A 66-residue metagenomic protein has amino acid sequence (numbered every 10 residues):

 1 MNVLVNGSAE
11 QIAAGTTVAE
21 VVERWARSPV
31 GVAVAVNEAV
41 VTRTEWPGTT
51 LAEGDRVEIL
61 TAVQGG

Functional and structural regions predicted by a protein language model:
M1-G65: Ubiquitin-like/PB1-type beta-grasp interaction modules and other compact soluble beta-rich domains
